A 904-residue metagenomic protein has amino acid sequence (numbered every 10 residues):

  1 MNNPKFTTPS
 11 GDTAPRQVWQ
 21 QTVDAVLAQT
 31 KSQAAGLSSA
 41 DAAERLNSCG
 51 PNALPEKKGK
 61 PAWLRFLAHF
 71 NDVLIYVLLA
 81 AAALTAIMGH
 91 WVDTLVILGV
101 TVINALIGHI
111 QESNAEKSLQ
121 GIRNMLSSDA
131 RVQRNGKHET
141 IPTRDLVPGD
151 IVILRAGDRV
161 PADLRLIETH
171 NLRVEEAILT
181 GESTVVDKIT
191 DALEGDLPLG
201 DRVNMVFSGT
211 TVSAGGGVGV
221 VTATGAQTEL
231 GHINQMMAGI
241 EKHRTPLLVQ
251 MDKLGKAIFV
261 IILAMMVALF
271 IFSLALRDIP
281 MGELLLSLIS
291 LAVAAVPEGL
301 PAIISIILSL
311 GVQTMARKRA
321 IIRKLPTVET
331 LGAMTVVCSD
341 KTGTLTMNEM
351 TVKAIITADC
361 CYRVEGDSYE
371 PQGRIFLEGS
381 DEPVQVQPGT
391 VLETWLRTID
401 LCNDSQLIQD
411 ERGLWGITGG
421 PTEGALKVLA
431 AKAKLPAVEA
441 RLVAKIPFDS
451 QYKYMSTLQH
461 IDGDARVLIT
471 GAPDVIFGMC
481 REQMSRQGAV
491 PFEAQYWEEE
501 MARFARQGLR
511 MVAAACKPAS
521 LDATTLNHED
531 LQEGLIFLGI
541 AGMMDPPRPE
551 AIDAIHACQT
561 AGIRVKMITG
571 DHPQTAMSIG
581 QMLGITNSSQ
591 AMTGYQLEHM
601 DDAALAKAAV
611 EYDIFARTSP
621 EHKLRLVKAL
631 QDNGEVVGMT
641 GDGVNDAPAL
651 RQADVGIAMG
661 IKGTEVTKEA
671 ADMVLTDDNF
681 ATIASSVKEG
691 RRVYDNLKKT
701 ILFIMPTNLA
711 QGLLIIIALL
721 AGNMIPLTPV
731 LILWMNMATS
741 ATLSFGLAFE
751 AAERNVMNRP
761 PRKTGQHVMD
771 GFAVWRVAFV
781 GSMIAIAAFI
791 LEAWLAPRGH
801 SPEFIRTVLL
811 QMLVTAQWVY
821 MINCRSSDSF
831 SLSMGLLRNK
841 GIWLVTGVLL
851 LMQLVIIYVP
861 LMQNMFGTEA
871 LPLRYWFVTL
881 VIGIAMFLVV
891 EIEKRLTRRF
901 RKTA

Functional and structural regions predicted by a protein language model:
M1-N758, V768-M769, S782, A793 (+2 more regions): Conserved cytosolic headpiece of P-type ATPases
L731-M735, E803-M812: Loop-to-helix transition at the N-terminal end of transmembrane alpha-helices
T739, I784-A785, T807-M821: Generic alpha-helical transmembrane segments
K763-S782, P802-V808: Membrane-water interface at loop-to-transmembrane-helix junctions
L791-W794, R798, P802, V814: C-terminal substrate-binding/catalytic lobe of Rossmann-fold NAD(P)-dependent dehydrogenases
